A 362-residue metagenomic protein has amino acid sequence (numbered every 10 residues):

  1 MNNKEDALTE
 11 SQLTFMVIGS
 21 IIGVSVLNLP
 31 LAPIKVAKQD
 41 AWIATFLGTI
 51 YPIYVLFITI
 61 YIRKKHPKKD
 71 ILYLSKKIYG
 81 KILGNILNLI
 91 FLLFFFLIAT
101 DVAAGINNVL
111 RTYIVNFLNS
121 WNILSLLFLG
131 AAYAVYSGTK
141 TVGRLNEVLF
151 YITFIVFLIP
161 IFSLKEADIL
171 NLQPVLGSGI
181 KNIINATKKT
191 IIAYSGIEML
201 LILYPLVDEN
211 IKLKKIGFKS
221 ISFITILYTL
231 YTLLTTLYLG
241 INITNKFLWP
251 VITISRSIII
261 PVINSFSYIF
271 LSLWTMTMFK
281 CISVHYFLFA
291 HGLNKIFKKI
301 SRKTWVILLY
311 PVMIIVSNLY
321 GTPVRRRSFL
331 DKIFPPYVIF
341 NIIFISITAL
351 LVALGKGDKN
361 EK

Functional and structural regions predicted by a protein language model:
M1-L31, A37-Q39, V207-N210, L351-K362: Membrane-interface "cap" regions at the ends of multi-pass membrane proteins
V26-S120: Membrane helical hairpin/interfacial module
L47-I58, L92-V102, G130-A132, F150-L164 (+2 more regions): Selective recognition of specific alpha-helical transmembrane segments in multi-pass small-molecule
D70, Y136-V148, L176, I180 (+2 more regions): Hydrophobic, small-residue-rich membrane helices and short re-entrant helix-turn-helix hairpins that build
F96-A103, V135, Y151-L176, A193 (+2 more regions): Hydrophobic alpha-helical segments and their helix-loop junctions in multi-pass secondary transporters
I106, N119-N122, A134-I161, I333-F344: Membrane-interface loop-to-helix entry segments
Y238-S267: Membrane-interface interhelical connector segments
F297-K303, N318-V338: Extracellular/periplasmic helix-loop-helix junctions in multi-pass membrane proteins
